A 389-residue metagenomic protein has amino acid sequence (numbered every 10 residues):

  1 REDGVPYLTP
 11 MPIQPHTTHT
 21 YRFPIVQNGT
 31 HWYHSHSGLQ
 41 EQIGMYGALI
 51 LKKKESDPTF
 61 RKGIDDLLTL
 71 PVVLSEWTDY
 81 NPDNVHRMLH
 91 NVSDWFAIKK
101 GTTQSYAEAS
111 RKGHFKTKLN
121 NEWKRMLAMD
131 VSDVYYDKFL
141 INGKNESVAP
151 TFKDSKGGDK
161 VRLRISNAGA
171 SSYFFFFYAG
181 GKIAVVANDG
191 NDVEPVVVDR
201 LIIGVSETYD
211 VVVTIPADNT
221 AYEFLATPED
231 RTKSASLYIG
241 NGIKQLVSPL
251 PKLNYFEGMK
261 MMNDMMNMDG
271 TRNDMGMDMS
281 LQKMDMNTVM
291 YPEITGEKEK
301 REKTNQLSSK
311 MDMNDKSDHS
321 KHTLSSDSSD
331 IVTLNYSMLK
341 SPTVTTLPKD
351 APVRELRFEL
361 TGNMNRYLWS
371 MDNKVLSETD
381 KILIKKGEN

Functional and structural regions predicted by a protein language model:
R1-I203, V211, K244-D274, S280-Q282: Histidine-centered copper-binding motifs that mark active-site loops of extracellular/periplasmic copper enzymes
M45-Q104, V196-E388: Extended terminal and domain-junction accessory segments
